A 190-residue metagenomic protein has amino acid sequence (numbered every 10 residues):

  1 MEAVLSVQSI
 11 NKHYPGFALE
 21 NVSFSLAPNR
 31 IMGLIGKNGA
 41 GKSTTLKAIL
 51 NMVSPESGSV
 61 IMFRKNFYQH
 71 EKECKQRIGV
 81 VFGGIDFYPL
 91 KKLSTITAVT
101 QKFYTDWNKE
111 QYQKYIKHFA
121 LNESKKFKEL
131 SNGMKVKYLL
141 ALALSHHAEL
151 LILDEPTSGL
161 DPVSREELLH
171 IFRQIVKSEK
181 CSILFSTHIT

Functional and structural regions predicted by a protein language model:
V7-I10, F17-A27, L34-I35, G58: Conserved beta-strand
G36-G41: Walker A (P-loop) phosphate-binding loop of ABC-type ATPase nucleotide-binding domains
L50: Helix-to-loop junction immediately C-terminal to a conserved catalytic motif
G58-Q69, E73-C74: Conserved ABC transporter NBD signature motif
K72, Q76, V80-L139: ABC-family P-loop ATPase nucleotide-binding domains
L151-E155: Catalytic Walker B motif of ABC-type/P-loop ATPase nucleotide-binding domains
T157-S158, T190: Short loop immediately C-terminal to the Walker-B catalytic DE motif in ABC-type ATPase nucleotide-binding domains
P162-S164: Helix N-cap at the start of a conserved alpha-helix in ABC-type nucleotide-binding domains
